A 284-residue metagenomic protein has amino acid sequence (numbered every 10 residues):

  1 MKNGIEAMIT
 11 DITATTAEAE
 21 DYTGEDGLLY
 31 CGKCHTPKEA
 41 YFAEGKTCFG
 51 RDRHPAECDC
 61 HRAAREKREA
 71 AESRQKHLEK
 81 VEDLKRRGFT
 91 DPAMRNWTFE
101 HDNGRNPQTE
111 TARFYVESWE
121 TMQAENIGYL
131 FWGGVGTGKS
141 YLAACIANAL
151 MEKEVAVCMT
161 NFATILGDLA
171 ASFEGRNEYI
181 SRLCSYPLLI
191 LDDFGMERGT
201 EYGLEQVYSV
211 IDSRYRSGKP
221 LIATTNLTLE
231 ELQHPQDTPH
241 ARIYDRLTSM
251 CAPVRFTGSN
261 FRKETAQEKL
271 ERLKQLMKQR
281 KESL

Functional and structural regions predicted by a protein language model:
M1-N103, E264-L284: A short, basic N-terminal segment
C60, G104, F162, F256-G258: Active-site donor-binding loop signature of nucleotide-sugar glycosyltransferases
T90-Y129: Pre-Walker A (pre-P-loop) alpha-helix and adjacent loop at the N terminus of AAA/AAA+ ATPase modules, a conserved
P107-V116, A124, A147-L188, R198-E205: Short glycine-rich substrate-engagement loop in P-loop NTPases that contacts/grips substrate
Q123-A143: Walker A/P-loop nucleotide-binding motif
I127-F131, P187-L189, L221: Generic beta-sheet signal
G167-D168, E197-L284: Replace "adjacent to P-loop NTPase cores in ATP/GTP-dependent enzymes" with "adjacent to NTP-binding cores
D193-F194: Walker B catalytic acidic pair
